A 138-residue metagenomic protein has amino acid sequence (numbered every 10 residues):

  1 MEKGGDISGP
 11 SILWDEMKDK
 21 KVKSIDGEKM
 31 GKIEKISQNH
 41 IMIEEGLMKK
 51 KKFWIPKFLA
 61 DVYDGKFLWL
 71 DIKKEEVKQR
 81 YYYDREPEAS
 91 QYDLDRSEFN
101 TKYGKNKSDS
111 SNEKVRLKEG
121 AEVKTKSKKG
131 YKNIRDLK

Functional and structural regions predicted by a protein language model:
M1-K138: Peripheral interaction segments used for macromolecular assembly
